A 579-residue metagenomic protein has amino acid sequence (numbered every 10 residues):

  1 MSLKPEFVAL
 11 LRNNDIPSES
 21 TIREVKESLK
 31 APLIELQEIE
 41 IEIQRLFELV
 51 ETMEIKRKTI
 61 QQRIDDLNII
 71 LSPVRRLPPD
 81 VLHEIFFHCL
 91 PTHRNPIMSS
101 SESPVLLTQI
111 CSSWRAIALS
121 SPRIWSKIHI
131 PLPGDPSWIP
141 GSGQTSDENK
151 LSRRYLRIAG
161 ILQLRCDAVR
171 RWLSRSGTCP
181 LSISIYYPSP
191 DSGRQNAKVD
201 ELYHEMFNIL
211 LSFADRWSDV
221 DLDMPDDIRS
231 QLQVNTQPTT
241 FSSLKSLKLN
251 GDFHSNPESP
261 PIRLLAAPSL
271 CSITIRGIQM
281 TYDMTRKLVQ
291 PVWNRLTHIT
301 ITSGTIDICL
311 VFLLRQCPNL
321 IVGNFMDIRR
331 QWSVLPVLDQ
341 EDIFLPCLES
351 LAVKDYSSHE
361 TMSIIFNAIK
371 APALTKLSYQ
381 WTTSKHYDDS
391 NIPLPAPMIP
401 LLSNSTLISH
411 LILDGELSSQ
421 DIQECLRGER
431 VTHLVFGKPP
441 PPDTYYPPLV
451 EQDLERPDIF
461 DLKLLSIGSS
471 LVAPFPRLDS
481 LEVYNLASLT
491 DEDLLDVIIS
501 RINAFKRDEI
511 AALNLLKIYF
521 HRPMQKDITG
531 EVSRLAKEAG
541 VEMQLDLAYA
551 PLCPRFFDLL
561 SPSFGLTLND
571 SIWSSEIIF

Functional and structural regions predicted by a protein language model:
M1-F579: Leucine-rich repeat
